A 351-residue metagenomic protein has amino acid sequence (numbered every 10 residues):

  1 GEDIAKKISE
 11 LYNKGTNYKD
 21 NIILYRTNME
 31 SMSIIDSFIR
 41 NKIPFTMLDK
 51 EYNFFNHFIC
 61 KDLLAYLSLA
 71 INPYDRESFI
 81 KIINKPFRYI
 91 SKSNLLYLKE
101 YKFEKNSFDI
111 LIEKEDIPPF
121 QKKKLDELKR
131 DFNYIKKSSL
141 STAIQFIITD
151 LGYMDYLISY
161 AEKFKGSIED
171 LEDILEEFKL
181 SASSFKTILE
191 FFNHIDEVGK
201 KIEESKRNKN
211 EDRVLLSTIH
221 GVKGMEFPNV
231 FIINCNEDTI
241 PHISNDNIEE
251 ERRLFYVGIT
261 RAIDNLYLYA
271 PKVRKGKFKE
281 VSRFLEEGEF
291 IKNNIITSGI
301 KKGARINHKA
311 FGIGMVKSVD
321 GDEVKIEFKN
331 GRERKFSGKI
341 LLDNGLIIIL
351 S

Functional and structural regions predicted by a protein language model:
G1-P44, A70-N72, K137, T297-S298 (+1 more regions): Helicase P-loop NTPase motor core
L24-S31, Y52-F55, R274-K275: Acidic, metal-coordinating catalytic cores used for nucleic-acid/nucleotide bond scission and strand-transfer chemistry
E30-M32, H57-K61, N210-R213: A short, glycine/Asx- and small/polar-enriched loop/turn that sits immediately N-terminal to a beta-strand
I35, Y66-E287: Conserved helicase C-terminal RecA-like lobe
I43-Y52, L268: RNase H-like polynucleotidyl transferase catalytic core
L48-I71, I83: Short alpha-helix plus adjacent loop in nuclease-associated cores
C235-R332, F336, D343-N344, I349-S351: C-terminal accessory regions
